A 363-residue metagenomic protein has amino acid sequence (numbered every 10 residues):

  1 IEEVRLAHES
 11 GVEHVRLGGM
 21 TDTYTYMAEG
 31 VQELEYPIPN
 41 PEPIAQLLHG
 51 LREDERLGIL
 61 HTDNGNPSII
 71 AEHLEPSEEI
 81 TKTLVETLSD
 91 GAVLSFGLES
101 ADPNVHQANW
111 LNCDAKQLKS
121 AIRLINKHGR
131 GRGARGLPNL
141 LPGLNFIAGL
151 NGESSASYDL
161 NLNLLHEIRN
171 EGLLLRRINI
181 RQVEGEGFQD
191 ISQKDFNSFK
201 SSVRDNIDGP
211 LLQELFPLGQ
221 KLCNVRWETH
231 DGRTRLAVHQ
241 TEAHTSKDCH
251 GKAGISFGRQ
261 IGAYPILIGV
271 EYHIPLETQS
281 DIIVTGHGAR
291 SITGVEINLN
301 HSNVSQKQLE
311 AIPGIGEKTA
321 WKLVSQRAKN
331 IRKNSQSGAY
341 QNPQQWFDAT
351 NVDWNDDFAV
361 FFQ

Functional and structural regions predicted by a protein language model:
I1, G19-T21, N64-N66, L98-S100 (+7 more regions): Active-site proximal loops enriched in glycine and acidic residues that flank catalytic Cys/His/Asp and coordinate
E3-E153: Conserved SAM/AdoMet-binding glycine-rich loop
M27-E42, A108-N109, N151, S155-A237: Radical SAM enzyme [4Fe-4S]-AdoMet core and its adjacent flexible, acidic and glycine-rich loops/tails across
D54-E55, G172, I312, A349: Acidic-histidine catalytic/liganding microenvironments
T81-A92, N163-N179, L276-T278, T350: Structural recognition of alpha->loop->beta junctions
S201-S302: Terminal RNA-binding accessory module
L299-P313, S325, N334-Q363: C-terminal extensions
